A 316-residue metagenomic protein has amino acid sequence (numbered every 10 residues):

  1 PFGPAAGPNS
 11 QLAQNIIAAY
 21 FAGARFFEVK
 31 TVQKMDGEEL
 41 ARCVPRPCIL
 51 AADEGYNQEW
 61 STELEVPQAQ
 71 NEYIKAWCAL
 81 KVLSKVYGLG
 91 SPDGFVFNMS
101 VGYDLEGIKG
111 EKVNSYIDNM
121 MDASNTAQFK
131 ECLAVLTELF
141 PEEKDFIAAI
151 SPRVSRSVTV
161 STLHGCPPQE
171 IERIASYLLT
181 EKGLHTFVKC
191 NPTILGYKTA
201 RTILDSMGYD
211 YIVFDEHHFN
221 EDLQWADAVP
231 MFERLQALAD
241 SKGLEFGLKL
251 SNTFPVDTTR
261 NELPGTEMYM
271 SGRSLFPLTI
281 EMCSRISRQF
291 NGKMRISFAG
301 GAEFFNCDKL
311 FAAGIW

Functional and structural regions predicted by a protein language model:
P1-F2, G23-R25, K182-T186, K242-F246 (+2 more regions): Short, well-ordered coil/turn segments that N-cap beta-strands
P1-G183: N-terminal capping/small domains of soluble enzymes
P4, V188, L248, I286 (+1 more regions): Conserved, mostly hydrophobic/aromatic
A6-S10, N252-F254, K293-N306: Glycine-rich beta-to-alpha transition loops that act as phosphate-gripper elements at the mouths of alpha/beta enzyme
A13-A19, A175, G301-W316: Catalytic cores of alpha/beta
R25-G37, C190-P192, D308-W316: Glycine-rich phosphate-binding active-site loops on the catalytic face of alpha/beta enzymes
C166, E170-G183, F187-A200, E221-W225: Extended, H/D-rich, highly charged conserved domains that either
G196-G292: Glycine/Thr-rich beta-alpha phosphate-binding loop at enzyme active sites
